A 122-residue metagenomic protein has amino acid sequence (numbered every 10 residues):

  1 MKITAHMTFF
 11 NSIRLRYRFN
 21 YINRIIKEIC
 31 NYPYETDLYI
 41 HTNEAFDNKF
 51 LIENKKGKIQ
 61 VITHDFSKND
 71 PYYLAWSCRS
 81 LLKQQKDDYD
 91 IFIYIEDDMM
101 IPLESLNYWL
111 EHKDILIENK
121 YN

Functional and structural regions predicted by a protein language model:
I3, D90, N122: Conserved acidic residues
T4-R18: A conserved hydrophobic helix/loop-capping motif in glycosyltransferases and polysaccharide synthases
R14-I22, S67-C78, I101-S105: Phosphate/oxyanion-binding active-site loops and adjacent basic polyanion-contact surfaces
Y21-T36: Short, acidic, metal-binding catalytic loop of nucleotide-sugar glycosyltransferases
H41-A45, D97: Acidic ATP/Mg2+-coordinating residue in the GHKL
F46-I91: Active-site-proximal specificity loops/subdomain of glycosyltransferases
Y89-M100: Short beta-strand-to-loop acidic/aromatic patch adjacent to the donor-nucleotide binding site
L103-N122: Conserved donor-nucleotide/metal-binding helix-loop-beta segment in metal-dependent transferases, i.e., the alpha-helix
